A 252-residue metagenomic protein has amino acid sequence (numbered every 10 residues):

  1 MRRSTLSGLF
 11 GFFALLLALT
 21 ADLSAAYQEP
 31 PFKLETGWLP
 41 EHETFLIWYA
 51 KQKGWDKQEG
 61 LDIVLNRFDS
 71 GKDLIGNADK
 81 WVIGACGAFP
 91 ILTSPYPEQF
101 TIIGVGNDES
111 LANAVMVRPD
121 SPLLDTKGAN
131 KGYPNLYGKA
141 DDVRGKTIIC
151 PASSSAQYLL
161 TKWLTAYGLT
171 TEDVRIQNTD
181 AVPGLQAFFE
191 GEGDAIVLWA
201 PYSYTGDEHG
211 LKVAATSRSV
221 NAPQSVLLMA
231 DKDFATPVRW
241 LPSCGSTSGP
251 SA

Functional and structural regions predicted by a protein language model:
M1-F10: Bacterial N-terminal signal peptides that target proteins for export
M1-R2, L23-Q28: Basic/polar N-terminal segments that are highly enriched at the extreme N-terminus, encompassing both cleavable
T5, D173, R239-W240: Single-residue recognition of alpha-helix capping/boundary positions
F10-D22: Bacterial N-terminal signal peptides
L17, A50, Y137, L228-M229: A generic, residue-level signal for flexible/boundary positions that often mark functional hotspots
Y27-T170, R175-N178, D194-A200, T216-A222: Short, glycine-/small- and polar/acidic-enriched structural segments that line small-molecule recognition paths
P183-A252: Pocket-lining segment of extracytoplasmic ligand-binding domains
